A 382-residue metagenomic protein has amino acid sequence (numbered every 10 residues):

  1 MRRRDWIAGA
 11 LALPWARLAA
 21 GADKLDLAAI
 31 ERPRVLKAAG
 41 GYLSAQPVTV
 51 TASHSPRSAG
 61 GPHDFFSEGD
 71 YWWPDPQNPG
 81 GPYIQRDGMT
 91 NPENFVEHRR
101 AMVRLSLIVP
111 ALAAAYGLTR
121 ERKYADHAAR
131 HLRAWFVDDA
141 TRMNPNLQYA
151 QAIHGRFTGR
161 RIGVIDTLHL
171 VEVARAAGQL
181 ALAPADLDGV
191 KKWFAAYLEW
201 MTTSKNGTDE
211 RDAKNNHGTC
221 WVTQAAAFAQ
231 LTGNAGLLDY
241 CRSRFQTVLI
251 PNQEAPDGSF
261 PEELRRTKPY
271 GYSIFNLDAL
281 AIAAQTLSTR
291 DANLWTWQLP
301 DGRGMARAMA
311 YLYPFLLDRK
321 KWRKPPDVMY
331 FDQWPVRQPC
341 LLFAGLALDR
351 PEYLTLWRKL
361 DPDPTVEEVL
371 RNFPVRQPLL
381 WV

Functional and structural regions predicted by a protein language model:
M1-I7: Twin-arginine (Tat) signal peptide motif
I7, L11-R211, T219, S288-D291 (+1 more regions): Extracellular glycan-targeting catalytic surfaces
F95-V96, P184, T202-A213, Q224 (+2 more regions): Active-site-adjacent structural elements in folded domains
A113-A114, T223, A227: Amphipathic alpha-helical repeat scaffolds
A227-R319: Long, repeat-rich segments with strong aromatic
